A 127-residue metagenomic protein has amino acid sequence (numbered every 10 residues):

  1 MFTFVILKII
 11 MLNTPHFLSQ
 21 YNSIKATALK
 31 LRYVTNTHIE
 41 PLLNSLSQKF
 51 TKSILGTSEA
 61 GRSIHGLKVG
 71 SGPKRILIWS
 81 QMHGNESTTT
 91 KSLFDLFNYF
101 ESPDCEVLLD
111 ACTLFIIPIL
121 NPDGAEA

Functional and structural regions predicted by a protein language model:
F2, I6-A127: Structured catalytic-domain cores with a bias toward divalent-metal coordination
